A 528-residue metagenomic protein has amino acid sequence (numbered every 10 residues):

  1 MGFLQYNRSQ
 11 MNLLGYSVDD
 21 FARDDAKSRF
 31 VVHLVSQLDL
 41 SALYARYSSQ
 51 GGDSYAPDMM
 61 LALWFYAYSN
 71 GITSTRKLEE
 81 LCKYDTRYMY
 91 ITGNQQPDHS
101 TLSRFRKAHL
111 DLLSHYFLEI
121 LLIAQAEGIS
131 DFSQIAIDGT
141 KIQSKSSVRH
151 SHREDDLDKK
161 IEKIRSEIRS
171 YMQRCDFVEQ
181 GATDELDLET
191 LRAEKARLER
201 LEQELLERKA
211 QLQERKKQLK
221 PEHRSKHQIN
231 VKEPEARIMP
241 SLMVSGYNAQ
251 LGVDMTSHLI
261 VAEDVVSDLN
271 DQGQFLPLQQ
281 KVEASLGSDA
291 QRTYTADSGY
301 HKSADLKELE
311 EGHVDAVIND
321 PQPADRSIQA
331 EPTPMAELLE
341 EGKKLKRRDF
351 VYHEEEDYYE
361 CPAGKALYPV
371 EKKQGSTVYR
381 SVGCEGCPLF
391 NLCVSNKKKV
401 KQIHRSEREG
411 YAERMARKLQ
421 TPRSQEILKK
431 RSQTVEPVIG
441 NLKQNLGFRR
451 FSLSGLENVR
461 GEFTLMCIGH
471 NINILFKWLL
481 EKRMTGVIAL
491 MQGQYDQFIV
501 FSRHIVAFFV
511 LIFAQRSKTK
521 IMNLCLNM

Functional and structural regions predicted by a protein language model:
M1-G2, Y47-G51, E426: A ubiquitous short alpha-helical element
M1-R29: Hydrophobic alpha-helical membrane-insertion signals
L4-R8, G51-D53, L78, M89-Y90: A short, ordered amphipathic alpha-helix with a cationic face
L4-Y6, W64, G71-Y84, Q95-M528: Anion-binding and metal-coordination hotspots
A22-F65, N70: Basic, short loop/linker segments at the boundary and entry of helix-turn-helix/winged-helix-like folds
Q37-A42, D85, M89, N445: A short secondary-structure junction motif
